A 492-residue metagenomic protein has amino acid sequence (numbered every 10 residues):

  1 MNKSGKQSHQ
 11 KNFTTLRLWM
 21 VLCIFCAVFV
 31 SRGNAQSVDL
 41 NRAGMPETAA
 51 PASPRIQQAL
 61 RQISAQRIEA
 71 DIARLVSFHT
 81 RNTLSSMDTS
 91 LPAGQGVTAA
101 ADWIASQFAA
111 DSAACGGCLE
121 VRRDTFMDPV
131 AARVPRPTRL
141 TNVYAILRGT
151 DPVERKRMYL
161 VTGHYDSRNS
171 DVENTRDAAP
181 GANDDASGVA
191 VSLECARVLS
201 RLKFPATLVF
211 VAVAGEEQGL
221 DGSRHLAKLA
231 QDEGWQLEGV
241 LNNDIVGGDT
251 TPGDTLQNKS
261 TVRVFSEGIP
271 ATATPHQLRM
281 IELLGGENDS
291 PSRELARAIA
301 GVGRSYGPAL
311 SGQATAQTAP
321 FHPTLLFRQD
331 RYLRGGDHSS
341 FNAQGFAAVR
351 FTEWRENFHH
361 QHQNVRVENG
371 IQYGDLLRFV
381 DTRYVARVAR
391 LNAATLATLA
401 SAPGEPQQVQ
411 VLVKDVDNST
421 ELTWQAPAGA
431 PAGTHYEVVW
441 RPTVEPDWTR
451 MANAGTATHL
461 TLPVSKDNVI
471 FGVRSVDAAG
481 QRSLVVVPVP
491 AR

Functional and structural regions predicted by a protein language model:
D39, G44, R67-R148: A non-catalytic alpha/beta surface segment that caps or lines the substrate-entry region of metallo-dependent hydrolase
V76, V246-E267, A316, H322-P403: Active-site-adjacent mobile loop/cap segments within catalytic or ligand-binding domains
A145, V161-T162, D166-L220, N392: Alpha-helical metal-binding/catalytic segments enriched in His/Glu/Asp
V213-G336, A348: Metal-dependent peptidase/peptidase-like ectodomains
N418-P431: Conserved aromatic anchor
R450-T456: Short beta-strand segments within Ig-like beta-sandwich modules, predominantly Fibronectin type-III
T461-R482: Beta-strand-rich modules
A478-R492: Extracellular fibronectin type III
